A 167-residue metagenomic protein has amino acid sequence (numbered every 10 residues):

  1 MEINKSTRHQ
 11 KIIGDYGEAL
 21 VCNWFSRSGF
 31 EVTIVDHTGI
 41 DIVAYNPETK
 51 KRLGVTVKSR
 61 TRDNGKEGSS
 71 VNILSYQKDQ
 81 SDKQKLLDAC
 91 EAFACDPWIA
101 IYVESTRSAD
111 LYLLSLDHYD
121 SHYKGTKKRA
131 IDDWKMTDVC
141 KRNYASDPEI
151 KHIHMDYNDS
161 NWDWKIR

Functional and structural regions predicted by a protein language model:
M1-T38, Y45-R167: Mixed-charge (Asp/Glu-Lys/Arg
